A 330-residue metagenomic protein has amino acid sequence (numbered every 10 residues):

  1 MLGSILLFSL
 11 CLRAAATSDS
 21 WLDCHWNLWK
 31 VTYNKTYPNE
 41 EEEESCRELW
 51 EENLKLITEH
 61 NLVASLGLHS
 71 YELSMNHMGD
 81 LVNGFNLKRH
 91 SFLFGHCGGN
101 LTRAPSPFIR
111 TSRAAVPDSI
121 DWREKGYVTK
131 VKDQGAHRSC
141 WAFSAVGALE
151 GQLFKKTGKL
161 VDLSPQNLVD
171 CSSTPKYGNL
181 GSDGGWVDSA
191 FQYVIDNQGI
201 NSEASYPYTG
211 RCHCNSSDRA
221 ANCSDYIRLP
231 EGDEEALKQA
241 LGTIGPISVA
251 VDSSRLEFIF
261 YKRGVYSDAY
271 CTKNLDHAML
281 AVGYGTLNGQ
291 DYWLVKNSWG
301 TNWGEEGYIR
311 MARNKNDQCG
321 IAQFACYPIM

Functional and structural regions predicted by a protein language model:
L2-M330: Catalytic-core signature of thiol
